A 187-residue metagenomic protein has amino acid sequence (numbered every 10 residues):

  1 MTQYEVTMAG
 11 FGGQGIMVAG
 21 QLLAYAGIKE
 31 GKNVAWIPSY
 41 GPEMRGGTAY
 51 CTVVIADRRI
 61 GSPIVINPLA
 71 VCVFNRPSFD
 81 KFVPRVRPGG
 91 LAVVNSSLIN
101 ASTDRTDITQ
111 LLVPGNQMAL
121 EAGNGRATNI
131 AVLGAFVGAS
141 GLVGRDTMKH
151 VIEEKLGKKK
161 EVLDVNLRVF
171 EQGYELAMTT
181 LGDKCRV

Functional and structural regions predicted by a protein language model:
M1-V187: Active-site cofactor/cluster-binding pocket
